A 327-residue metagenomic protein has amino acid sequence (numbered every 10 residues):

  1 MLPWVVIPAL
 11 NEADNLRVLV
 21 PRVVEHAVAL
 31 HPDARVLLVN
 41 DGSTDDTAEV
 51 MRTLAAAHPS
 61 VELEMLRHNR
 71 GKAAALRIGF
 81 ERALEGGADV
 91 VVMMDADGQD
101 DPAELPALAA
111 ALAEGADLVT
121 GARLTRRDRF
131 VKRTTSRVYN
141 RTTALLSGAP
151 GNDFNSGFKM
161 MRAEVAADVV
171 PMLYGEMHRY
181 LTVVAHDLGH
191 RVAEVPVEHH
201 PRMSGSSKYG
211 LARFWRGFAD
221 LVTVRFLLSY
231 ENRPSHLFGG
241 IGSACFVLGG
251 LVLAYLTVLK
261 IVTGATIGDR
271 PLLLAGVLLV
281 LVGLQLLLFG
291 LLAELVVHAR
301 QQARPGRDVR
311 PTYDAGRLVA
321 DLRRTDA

Functional and structural regions predicted by a protein language model:
M1-K132, S136-R137, T142, M161-A166 (+5 more regions): Structured catalytic core of nucleotide-sugar glycosyltransferases
M1-L2, L30, R35-V36, N152-D153 (+2 more regions): Short hydrophobic "helix-edge" motifs at membrane interfaces and signal-peptide entry regions
A9-E12, D97, E176, G217 (+4 more regions): Hydrophobic transmembrane-helix microenvironments that flank and shape a buried ionizable site
H68, D95, R123, V197-E198 (+2 more regions): Proline- and acidic/polar-enriched loop/turn elements at helix boundaries
G71, A75-L76, F80, Q99 (+3 more regions): Conserved catalytic loops of nucleotide-sugar-dependent glycosyltransferases that act on lipid-linked
N232-R324: Membrane-embedded multi-pass helical conduit in multi-pass membrane proteins, especially envelope-biosynthetic
